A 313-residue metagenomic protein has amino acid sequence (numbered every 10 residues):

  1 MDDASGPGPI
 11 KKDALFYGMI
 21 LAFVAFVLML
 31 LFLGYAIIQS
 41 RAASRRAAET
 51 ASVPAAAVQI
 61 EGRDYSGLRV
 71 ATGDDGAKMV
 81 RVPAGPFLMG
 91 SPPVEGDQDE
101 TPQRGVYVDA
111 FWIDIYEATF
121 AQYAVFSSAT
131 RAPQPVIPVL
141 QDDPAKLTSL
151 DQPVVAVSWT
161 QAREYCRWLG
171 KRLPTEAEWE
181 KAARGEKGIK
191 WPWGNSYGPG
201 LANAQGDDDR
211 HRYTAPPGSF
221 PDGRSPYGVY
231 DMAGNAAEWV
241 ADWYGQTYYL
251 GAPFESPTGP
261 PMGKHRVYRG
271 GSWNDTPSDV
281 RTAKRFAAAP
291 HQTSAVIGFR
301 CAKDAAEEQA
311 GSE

Functional and structural regions predicted by a protein language model:
M1-D13: N-terminal Lys/Arg-rich, disordered targeting/topogenic segments
K12-G18, I60: Short loop/turn and low-complexity linker motifs enriched in small/turn-promoting residues
Y17-I20, A71-I137, V157-T160, G234: A short glycine-rich, aromatic-capped structural motif
I20-L33: Hydrophobic membrane-insertion alpha-helices, especially the h-region of bacterial N-terminal signal peptides
I37-V58, R63: Ser/Thr/Pro/Gly-rich low-complexity linker/stalk segments immediately outside membranes or between
V80, G105, K190, E238 (+1 more regions): Residues embedded in well-ordered beta-strands
L88, P92-P93, P133, L140-F286 (+2 more regions): Functional-site microenvironments in short loops/helix caps that host divalent-cation chemistry
C301-E308: Short beta-strand-to-coil "C-cap" segments at the C-terminal boundary of structured domains/repeats, marking
